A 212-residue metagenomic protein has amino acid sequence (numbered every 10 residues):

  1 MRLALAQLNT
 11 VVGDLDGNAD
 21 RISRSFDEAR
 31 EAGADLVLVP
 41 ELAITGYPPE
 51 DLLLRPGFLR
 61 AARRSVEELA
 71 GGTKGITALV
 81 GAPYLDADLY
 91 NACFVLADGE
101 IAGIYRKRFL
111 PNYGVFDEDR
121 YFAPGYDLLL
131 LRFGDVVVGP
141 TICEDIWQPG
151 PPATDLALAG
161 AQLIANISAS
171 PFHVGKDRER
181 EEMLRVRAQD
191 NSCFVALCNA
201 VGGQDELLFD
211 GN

Functional and structural regions predicted by a protein language model:
M1-N212: Enzyme catalytic cores with a strong preference for nitrogen-chemistry domains
